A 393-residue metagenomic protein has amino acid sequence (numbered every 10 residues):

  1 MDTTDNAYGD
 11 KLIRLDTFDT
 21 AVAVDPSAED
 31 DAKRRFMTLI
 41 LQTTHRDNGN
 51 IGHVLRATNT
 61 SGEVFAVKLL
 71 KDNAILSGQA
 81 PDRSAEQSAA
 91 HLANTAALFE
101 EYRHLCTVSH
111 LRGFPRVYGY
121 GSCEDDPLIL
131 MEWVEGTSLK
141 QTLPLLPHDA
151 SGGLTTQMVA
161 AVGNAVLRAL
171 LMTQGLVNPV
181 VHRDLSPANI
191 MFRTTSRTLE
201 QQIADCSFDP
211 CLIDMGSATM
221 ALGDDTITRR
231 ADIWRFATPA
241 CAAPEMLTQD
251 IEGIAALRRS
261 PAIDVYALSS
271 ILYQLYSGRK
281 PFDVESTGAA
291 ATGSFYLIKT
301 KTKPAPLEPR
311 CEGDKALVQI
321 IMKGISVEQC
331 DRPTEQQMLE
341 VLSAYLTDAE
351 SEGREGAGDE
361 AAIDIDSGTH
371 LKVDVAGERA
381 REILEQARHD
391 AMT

Functional and structural regions predicted by a protein language model:
M1-Q42: Juxta-kinase regulatory segment immediately upstream of eukaryotic protein kinase catalytic domains
H53, A57-A97: ATP-binding glycine-rich loop module of kinase domains
R116-P127: Short beta-strand micro-motifs within the conserved protein kinase catalytic domain, predominantly in the N-lobe
V162-G163: Activation segment signature within eukaryotic-like protein kinase domains
Q174-T194, T198-A204: Catalytic-loop of the protein kinase fold
C311-I325: Conserved C-terminal C-lobe helix
E350-T393: Regulatory extensions appended to serine/threonine kinase catalytic cores
